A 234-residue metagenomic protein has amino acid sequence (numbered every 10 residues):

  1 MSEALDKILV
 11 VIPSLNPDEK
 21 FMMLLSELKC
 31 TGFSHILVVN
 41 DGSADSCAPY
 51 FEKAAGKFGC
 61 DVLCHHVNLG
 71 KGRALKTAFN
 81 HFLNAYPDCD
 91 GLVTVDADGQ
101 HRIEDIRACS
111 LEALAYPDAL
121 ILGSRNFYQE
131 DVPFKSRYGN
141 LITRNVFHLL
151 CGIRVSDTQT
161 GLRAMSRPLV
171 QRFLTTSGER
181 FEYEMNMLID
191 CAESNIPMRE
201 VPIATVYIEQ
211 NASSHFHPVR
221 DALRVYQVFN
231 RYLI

Functional and structural regions predicted by a protein language model:
M1-I8, E19, S26-E27, T176-I234: Hydrophobic helical membrane-anchoring modules
I12-M23, G42: Active-site beta-to-alpha loop of glycosyltransferases that engages the nucleotide-sugar donor
N16, D41-D45, L69, A78: Conserved short acidic donor-positioning loop in nucleotide-sugar-dependent glycosyltransferases
K20-M23, D45-A54: Acidic helix N-cap motif at the loop->helix transition within catalytic regions of sugar-transfer enzymes
S26-H35: Short, acidic, metal-binding catalytic loop of nucleotide-sugar glycosyltransferases
N40-P49, G99: A conserved acidic beta->alpha catalytic loop
D61, V67-L69, R73-F82, I103-F181 (+2 more regions): Acceptor/aglycone-binding surface of glycosyltransferases and processive sugar-polymer synthases
Y86-Q100: Short beta-strand-to-loop acidic/aromatic patch adjacent to the donor-nucleotide binding site
